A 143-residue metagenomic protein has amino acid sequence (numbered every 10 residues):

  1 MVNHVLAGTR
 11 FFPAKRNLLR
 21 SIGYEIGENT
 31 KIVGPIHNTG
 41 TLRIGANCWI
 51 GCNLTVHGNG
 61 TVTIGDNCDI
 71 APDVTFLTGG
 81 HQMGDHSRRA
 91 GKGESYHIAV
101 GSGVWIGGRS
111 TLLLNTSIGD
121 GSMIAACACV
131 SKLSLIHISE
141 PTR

Functional and structural regions predicted by a protein language model:
M1-N38: Extended, small-residue-rich solenoid/repeat segments and analogous flexible loops that form exposed scaffolds
G8-F12, R16, I36-I44, W49-S117: Flexible, glycine/small-residue-enriched loop-and-beta-strand segment within the central core of proteins
G27, S117, L135: Short conserved AdoMet
K31, D69, W105, M123 (+1 more regions): Short-chain dehydrogenase/reductase
V62, A128, I136: Glycine-centered loop/turn positions within well-structured domains that cap or flank conserved ligand/cofactor-binding
G108-M123, A128-K132: Beta-rich strand-turn-strand
L133-T142: Residue-level detector of conserved catalytic or cofactor/ligand-binding positions in enzyme active sites
